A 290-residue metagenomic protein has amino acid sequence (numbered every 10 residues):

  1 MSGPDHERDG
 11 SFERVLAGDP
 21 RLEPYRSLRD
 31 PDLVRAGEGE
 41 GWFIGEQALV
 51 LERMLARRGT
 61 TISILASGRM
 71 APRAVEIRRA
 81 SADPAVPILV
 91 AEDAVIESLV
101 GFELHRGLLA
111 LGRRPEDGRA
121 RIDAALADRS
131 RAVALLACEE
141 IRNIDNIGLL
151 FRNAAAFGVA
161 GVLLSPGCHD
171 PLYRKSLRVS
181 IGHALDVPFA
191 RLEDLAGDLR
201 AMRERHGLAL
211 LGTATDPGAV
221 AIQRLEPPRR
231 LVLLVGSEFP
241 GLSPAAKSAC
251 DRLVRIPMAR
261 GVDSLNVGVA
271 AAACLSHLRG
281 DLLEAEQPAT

Functional and structural regions predicted by a protein language model:
M1-E76, C168-H169: Boundary-proximal intrinsically disordered activation/regulatory segments immediately upstream of a helical core
S11-G18, P87-E92, V187-D198: Short acidic-hydrophobic, aromatic-tinged amphipathic segments that line or gate anion-handling sites
R14, F43, E139-E140, S165-P166 (+3 more regions): Glycine- and other small-residue-rich loops at beta-strand/loop junctions that grip anionic moieties
L49, D83, L111, E116-G218: RNA substrate-binding interface of SAM-dependent RNA methyltransferases
A80-R106: Glycine/small-residue-rich loop that forms an oxyanion/phosphate-binding "nest" at active or ligand-binding sites
L108-A110, N153-F157, P171-A184, P244-T290: Structured adenosyl-cofactor binding patch, chiefly the S-adenosyl-L-methionine
L211-V262: Active-site/ligand-binding-proximal alpha/beta "capping" segment
